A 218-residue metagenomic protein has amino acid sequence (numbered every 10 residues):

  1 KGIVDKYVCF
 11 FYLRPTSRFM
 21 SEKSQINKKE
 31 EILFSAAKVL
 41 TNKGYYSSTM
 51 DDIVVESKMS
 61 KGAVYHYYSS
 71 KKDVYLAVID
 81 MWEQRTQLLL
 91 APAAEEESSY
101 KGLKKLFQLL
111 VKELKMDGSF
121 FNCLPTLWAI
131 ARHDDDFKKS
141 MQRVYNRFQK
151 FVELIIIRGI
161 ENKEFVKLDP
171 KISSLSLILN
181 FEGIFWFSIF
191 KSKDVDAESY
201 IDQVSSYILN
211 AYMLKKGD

Functional and structural regions predicted by a protein language model:
K1-N27, K216-D218: N-terminal intrinsically disordered/low-complexity leader segments
K28-A37, I53, V78, W82 (+2 more regions): Generic hydrophobic, amphipathic alpha-helix propensity
E31, K38-D73, A77: Helix-turn-helix
A77, A91-S119, K171-L177, E198-I201 (+1 more regions): Hydrophobic alpha-helical connector segments
Q87, A91, M116-S119, D135-N162 (+3 more regions): Amphipathic alpha-helical packing segments from all-alpha helical-bundle domains
G102, L114-K139, I189: Amphipathic alpha-helical segments used for helix-helix packing
L168-F187, Y200-I208: Hydrophobic alpha-helical segments that form the core of small-molecule binding pockets and/or dimer interfaces
